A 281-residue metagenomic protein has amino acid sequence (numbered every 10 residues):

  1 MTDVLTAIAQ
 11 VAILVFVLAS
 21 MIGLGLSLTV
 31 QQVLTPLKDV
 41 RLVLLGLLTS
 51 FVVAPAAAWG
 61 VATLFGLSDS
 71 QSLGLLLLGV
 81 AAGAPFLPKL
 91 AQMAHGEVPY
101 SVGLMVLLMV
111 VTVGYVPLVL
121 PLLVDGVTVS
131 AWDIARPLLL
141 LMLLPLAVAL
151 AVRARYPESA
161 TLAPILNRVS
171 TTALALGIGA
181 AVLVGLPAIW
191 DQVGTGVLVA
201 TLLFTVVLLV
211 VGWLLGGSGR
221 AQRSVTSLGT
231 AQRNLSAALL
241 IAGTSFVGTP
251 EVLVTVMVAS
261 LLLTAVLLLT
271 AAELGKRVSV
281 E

Functional and structural regions predicted by a protein language model:
M1-E281: Alpha-helical transmembrane segments of multi-pass small-molecule/ion transporters
